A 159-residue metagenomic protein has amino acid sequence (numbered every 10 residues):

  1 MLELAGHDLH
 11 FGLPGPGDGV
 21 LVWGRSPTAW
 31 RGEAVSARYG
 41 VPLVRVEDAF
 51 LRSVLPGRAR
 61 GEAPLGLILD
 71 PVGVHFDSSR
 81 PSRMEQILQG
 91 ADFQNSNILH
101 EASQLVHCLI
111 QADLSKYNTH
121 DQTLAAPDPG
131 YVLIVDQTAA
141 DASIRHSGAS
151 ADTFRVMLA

Functional and structural regions predicted by a protein language model:
M1-A159: Catalytic-core helical/loop segments in enzymes performing group transfer/polymerization on anionic/lipid-linked
